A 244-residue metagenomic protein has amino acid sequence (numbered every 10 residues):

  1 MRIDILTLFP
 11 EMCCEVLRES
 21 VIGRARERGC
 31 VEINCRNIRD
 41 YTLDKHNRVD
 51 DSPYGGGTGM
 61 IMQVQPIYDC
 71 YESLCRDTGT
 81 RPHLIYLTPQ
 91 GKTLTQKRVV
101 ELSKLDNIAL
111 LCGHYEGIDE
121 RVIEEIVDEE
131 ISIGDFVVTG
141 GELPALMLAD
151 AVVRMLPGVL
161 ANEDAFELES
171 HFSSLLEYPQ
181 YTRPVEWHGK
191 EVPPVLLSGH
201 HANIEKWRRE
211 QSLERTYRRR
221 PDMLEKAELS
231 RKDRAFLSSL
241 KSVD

Functional and structural regions predicted by a protein language model:
M1, P184-D244: SAM-dependent methyltransferases
R2-D40: Glycine-rich, flexible N-terminal cofactor/catalytic loop recognition
D4-L6, N34-R36, I85, I108-A109 (+1 more regions): Hydrophobic/aromatic beta-strand patches that form the interior of the parallel beta-sheet core in alpha/beta enzyme
C35-G56: Short, surface-exposed acidic-centric catalytic microdomains
V49-C70: Short, structured active-site "lid" loops
Q63-H114, E120, P157: S-adenosyl-L-methionine/SAH cofactor-binding core of RNA-modifying enzymes
V122-E169: Structured adenosyl-cofactor binding patch, chiefly the S-adenosyl-L-methionine
L143, M155-V195: Internal, active-site/partner-interface "lid" segment
